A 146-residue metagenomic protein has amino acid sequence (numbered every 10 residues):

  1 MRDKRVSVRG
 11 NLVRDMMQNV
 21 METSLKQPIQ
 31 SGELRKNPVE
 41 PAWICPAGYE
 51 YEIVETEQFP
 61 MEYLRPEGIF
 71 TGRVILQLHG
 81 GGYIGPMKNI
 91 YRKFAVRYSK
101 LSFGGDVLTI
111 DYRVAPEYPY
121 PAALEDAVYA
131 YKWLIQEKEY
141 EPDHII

Functional and structural regions predicted by a protein language model:
M1-P66: A glycine/proline-hinged amphipathic helix-loop "lid/cap" segment that gates access to hydrophobic ligand pockets
P66-V74, F103: Proline/glycine-enriched tight loop/beta-turn segments at coil->beta junctions that connect or precede beta-strands
G72-G82: Short beta-strand element of the alpha/beta-hydrolase
G82-I90, V107, W133: Serine-hydrolase catalytic-loop signature spanning alpha/beta hydrolases and amidase-signature enzymes
N89-T109: Short amphipathic alpha-helix adjacent to the substrate-entry channel of hydrolases
I110-A115: Short beta-to-alpha linker loops that shape the active-site pocket of alpha/beta-hydrolase fold enzymes
Y118-K138: Alpha/beta-hydrolase active-site loop
K138-I146: Alpha/beta-hydrolase fold nucleophile elbow
